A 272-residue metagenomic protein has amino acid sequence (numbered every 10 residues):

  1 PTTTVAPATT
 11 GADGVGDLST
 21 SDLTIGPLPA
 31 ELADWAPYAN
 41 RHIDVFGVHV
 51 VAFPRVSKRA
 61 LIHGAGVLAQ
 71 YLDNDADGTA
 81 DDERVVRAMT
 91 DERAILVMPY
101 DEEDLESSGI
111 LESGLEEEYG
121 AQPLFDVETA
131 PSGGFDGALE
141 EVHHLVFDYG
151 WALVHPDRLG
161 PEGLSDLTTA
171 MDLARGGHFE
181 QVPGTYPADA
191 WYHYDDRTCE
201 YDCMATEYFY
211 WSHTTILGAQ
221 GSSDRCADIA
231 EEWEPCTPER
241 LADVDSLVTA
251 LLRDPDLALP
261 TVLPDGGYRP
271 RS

Functional and structural regions predicted by a protein language model:
P1-T10: Extracellular mucin-like PTS domains
G11-H49: Sequence termini and other peripheral, non-core segments
A30, Y38, V45-G184: Acidic/His-rich structured neighborhood in mature extracellular/periplasmic domains
A52-R59, A130-G134, Y194-T206, G221 (+2 more regions): Conserved aromatic-histidine-acidic binding/catalytic patches
G150-R225: Post-HExxH zinc-binding segment in Zn-dependent metallohydrolases
T206-S272: Pan-zinc metallopeptidase signature
